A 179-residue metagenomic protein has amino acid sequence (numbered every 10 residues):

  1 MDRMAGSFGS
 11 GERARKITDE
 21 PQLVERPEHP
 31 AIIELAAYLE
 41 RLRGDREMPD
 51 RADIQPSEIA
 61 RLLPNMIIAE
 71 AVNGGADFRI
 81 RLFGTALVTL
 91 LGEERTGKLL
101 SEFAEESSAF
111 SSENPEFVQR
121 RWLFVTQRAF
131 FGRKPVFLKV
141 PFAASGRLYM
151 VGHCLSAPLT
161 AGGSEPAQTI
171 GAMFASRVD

Functional and structural regions predicted by a protein language model:
D2-G9, R15-Y38, L42-D179: Sensory/regulatory domains in signal-transduction proteins
